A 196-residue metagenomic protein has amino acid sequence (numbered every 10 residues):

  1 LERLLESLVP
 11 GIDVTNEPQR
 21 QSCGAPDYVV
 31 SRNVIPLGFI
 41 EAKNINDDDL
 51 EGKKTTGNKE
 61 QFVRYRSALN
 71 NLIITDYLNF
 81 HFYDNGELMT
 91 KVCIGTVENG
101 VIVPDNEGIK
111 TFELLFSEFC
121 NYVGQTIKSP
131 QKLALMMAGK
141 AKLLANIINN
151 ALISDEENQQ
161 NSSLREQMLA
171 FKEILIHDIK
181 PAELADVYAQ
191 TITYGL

Functional and structural regions predicted by a protein language model:
L1-E17: Acidic-basic catalytic patches of nuclease active cores, encompassing PD-(D/E)XK and other metal-cofactor nuclease
T15-Q21, L133: Short, solvent-exposed loop/turn elements at beta->coil junctions and helix N-caps that rim active or binding pockets
A25-P26, V30-S31, I35-I45, E51-L196: Charged, often flexible domain-edge or linker segments that flank or initiate folded functional domains
